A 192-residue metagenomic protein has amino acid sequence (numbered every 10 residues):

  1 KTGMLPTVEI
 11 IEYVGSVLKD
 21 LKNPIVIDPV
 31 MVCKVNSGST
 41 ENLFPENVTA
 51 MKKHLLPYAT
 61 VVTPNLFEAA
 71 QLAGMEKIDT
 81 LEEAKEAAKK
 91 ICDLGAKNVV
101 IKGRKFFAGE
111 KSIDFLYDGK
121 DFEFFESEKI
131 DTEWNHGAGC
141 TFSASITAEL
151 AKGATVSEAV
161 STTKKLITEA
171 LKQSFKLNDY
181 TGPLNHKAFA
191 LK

Functional and structural regions predicted by a protein language model:
T2-H54: Glycine/small-residue-rich loop that forms an oxyanion/phosphate-binding "nest" at active or ligand-binding sites
M4-P6, M31-C33, E68, R104-F107 (+2 more regions): Glycine-rich beta-alpha junction loops
N36-V48, F106, E133-H136, K152 (+1 more regions): Active-site-adjacent loop and "lid" segments of alpha/beta metabolic enzymes
N42-D121: Conserved phosphate/ATP/ADP-binding segment of small-molecule kinases
A70-Q71, T132-V156: Short, small-residue alpha-helix embedded
K77-A84, A151-S161: Short, charged, surface-exposed loops that flank catalytic or proteolytic processing sites
F122-H136: Short pre-catalytic strand/loop immediately N-terminal to key active-site residues, enriched for Gly-Thr
S157-K192: Charged C-terminal helix
